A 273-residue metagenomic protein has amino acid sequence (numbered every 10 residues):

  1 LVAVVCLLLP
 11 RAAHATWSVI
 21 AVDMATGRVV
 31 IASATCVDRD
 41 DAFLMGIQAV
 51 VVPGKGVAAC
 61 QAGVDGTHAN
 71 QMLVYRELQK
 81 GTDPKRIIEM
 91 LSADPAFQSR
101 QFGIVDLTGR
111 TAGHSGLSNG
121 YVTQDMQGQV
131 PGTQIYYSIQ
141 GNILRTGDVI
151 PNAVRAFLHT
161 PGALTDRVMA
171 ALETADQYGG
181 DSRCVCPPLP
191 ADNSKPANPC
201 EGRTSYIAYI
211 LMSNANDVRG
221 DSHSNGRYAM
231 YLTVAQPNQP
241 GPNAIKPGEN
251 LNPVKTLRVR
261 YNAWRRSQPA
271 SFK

Functional and structural regions predicted by a protein language model:
L1-V4: Sec-dependent N-terminal signal peptides
H14-K273: N-terminal nucleophile
